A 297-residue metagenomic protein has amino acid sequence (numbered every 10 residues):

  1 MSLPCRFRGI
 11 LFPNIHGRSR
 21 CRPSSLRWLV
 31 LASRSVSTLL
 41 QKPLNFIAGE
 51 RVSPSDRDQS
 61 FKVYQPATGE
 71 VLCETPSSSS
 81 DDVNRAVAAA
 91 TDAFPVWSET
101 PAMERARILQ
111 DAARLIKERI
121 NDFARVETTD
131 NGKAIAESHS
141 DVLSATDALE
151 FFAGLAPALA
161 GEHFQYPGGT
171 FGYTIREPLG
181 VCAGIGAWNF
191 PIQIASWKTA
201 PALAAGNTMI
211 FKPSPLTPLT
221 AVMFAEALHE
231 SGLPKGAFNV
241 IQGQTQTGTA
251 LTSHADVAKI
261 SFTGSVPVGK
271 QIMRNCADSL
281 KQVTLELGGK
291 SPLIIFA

Functional and structural regions predicted by a protein language model:
S2-E74, R107, D111, L159-I185: Terminal low-complexity tails and localization/encapsulation signals of metabolic enzymes
G69, R105, E127, L149 (+4 more regions): Residue-level signal for inorganic ion chemistry
E70-L159, G169: Glycine-rich loop-to-alpha-helix module at the N-terminal edge of alpha/beta enzyme cores
D81, E118, D122, K133 (+6 more regions): Short alpha-helical
L149, A221-F224, L251, I272: Hydrophobic packing residues within well-ordered alpha-helices of enzyme cores
E162-K235: Conserved small-residue-rich beta-alpha loop and adjacent elements that most often cradle the phosphate/pyrophosphate
V181, S231-A297: Conserved NAD(P)+-binding/catalytic subdomain of aldehyde/semialdehyde dehydrogenases
